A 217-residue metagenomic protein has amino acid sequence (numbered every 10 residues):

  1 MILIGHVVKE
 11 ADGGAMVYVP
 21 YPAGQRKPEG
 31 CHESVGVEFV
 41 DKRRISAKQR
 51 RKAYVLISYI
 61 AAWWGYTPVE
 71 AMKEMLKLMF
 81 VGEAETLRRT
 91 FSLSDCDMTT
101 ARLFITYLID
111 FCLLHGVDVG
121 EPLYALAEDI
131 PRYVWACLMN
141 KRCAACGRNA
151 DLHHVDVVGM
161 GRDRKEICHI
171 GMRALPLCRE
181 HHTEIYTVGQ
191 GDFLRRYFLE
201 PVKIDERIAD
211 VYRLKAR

Functional and structural regions predicted by a protein language model:
M1-D12: Polar/acidic, low-complexity leader/linker segments enriched in S/T/G and N/D
G13-Y21: Generic recognition of long tandem-repeat/solenoid scaffolds
R26-E83: The feature represents the first ordered module of a protein
E70-E121: Charged, alpha-helical interface segments at or near domain boundaries
E121-Y133, D156-R164: Short Cys/His-rich Zn2+-coordinating modules
E128-H153, C178-E180: Short cysteine-rich loop/turn motifs with clustered Cys
R142-A174, Q190-G191: Histidine-centered nuclease catalytic patch
E166-M172, T183-R217: Polybasic, low-complexity binding patches
